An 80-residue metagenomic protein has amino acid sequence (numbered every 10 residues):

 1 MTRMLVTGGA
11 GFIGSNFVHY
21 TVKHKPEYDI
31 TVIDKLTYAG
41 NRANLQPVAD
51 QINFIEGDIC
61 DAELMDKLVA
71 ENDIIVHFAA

Functional and structural regions predicted by a protein language model:
M1-A80: N-terminal Rossmann-like NAD(P)+-binding domain of SDR-like oxidoreductases, especially those catalyzing
